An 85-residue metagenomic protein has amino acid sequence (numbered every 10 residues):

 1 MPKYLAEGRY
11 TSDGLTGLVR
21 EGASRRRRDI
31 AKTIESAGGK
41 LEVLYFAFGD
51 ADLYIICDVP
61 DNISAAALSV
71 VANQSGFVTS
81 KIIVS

Functional and structural regions predicted by a protein language model:
M1-S85: A compositional/biophysical signature of low hydrophobicity enriched in polar/charged and small residues
